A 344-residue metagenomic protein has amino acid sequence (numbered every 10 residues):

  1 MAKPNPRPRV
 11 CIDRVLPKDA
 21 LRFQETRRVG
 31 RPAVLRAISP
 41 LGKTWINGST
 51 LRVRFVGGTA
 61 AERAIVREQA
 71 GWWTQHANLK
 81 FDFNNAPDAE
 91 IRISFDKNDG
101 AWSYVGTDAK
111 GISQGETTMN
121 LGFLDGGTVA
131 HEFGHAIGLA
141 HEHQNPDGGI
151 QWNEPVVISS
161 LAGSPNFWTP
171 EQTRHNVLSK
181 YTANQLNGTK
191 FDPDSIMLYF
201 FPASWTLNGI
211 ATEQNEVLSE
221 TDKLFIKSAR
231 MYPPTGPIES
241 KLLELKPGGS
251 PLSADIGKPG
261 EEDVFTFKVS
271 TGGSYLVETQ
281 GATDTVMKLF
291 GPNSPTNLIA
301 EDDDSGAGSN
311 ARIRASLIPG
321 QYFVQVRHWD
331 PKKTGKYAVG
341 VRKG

Functional and structural regions predicted by a protein language model:
M1-Q75, A101, T182-D192, L218 (+1 more regions): Disordered inhibitory propeptide/activation segment of secreted metzincin zinc metalloprotease zymogens, centered on
T44-N47, V56-K190, I196: Metzincin-family zinc-dependent endopeptidase catalytic domain
S49, Q75-A77, P87-A89, G115 (+6 more regions): Residues that flank catalytic or metal-binding motifs in active/ligand-binding sites
G58-T59, A86-P87, K97-G100, H141-H143 (+5 more regions): Acidic glycine-/aspartate-rich tracts in secreted/extracellular proteins
E116, G249-S253: Short, hydrophobic/aromatic-rich segments at coil-to-beta transitions
E171-E239: Extracellular (secreted or membrane-anchored) zinc-dependent metallopeptidases, primarily metzincins but also closely
P234-S250: Predominantly extracellular/luminal regions of secreted and cell-surface proteins, especially disulfide-bonded
D255-G344: Acidic, Ser/Thr/Pro-rich low-complexity intrinsically disordered segments
